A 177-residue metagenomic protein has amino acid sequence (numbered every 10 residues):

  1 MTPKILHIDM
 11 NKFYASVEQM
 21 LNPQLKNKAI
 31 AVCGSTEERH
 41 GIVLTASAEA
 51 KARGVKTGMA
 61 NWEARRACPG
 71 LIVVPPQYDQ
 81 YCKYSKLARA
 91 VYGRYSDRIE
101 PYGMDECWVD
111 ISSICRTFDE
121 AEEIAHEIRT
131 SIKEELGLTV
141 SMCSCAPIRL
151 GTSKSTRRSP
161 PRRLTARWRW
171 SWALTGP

Functional and structural regions predicted by a protein language model:
M1-P177: Gly/Gly-Pro- and Ser/Thr-rich, intrinsically disordered tail segments characteristic of DNA damage-repair and tolerance
